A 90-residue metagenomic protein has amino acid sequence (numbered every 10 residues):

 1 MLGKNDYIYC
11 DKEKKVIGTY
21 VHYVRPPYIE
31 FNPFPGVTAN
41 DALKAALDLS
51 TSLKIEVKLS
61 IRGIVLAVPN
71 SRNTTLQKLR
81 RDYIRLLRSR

Functional and structural regions predicted by a protein language model:
M1-L2, R85-R90: Short intrinsically disordered terminal tails
M1-Y9, I17-V21, D41-K78: Acidic, low-complexity, intrinsically disordered interaction modules
Y23-K44: N-terminal acidic leader/helix
